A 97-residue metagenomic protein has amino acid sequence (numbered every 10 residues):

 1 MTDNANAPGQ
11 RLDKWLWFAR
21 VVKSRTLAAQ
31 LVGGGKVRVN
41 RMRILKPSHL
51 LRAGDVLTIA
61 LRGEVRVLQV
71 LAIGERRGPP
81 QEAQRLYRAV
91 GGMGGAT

Functional and structural regions predicted by a protein language model:
M1-K14, F18, T26-Q30, R38-T97: Strongly charged
G35: Glycine-centered, phosphate/nucleic-acid-interacting loop/turn motifs that mediate DNA/RNA or nucleotide
